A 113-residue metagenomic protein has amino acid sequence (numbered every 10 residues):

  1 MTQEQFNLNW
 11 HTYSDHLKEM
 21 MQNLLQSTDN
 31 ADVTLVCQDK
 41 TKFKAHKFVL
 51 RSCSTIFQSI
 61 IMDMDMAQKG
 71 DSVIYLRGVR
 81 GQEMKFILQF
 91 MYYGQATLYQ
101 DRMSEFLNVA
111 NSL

Functional and structural regions predicted by a protein language model:
M1-K47, Q82, F86-R102: N-terminal BTB/POZ boundary and linker segment
E4-F6, I60-G78: Interdomain boundary/hinge elements
Q22-N23, T55, S59, I74: Flexible, active-site-adjacent loop/turn segments at secondary-structure boundaries
D32-K69: Alpha-helical oligomerization interface recognition
K40, Y75-R77, F106-S112: A short helix-loop-helix "switch/interaction" segment in the helical subdomain of ASCE P-loop NTPases
R51, T55, R77-Q82: Alpha-helix N-cap/helix-start motif at coil-to-helix transitions, marked by capping-box chemistry
F57, I87-M91, V109-A110: Amphipathic alpha-helical coiled-coil/leucine-zipper-like oligomerization segments
K69-D71, Q100-M103: Short, surface-exposed loop/turn segments at secondary-structure junctions
